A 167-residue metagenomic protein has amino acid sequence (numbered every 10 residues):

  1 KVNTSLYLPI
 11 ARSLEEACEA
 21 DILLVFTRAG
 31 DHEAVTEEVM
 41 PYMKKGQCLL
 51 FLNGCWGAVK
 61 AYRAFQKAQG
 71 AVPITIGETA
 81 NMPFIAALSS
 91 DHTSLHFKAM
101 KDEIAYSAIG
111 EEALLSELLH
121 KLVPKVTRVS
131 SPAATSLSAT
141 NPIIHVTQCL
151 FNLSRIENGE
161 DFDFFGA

Functional and structural regions predicted by a protein language model:
K1-A20, K60: Conserved N-terminal Rossmann-fold NAD(P) cofactor-binding segment
P9-A11, G77, V129-S130: General small-molecule cofactor/ligand-binding pocket signal
E15-C18, M82-A87, T135-L137: A short acidic, often aromatic-flanked loop/helix-cap motif at beta-alpha or helix-coil junctions that lines enzyme
D21-I22, C48: Structural motif
A29-D91: Rossmann-like NAD(P)(H) cofactor-binding subdomain of soluble oxidoreductases
G70, E78-T127: Internal, well-ordered alpha/beta segment that forms a basic, Gly-enriched binding/recognition surface
E103-A167: Active-site-lining helix/loop region of Rossmann-like oxidoreductase modules
